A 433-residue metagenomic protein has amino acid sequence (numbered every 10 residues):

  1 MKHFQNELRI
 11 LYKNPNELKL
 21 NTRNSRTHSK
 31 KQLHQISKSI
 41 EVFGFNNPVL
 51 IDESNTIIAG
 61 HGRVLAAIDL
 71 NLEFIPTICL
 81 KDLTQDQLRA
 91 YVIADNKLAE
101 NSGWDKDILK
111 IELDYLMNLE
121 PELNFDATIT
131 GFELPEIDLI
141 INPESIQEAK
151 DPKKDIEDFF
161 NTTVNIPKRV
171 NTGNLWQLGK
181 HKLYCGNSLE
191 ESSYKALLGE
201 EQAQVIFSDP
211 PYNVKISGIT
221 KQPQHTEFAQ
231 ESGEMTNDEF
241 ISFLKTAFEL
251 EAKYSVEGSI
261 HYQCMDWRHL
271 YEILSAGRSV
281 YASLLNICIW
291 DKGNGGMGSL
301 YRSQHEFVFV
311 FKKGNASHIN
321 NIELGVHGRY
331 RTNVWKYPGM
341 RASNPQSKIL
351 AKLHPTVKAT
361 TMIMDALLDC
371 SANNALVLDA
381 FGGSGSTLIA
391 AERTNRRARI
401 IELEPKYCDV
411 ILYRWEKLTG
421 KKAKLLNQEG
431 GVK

Functional and structural regions predicted by a protein language model:
M1-F4, G431-K433: Short, Lys/Arg-enriched, disordered terminal segments
F4-C408: Core catalytic lobe of class I
D126-F132, E136-D138, E416-K433: Class I S-adenosyl-L-methionine-dependent methyltransferase module
K406-K417: Short alpha-helix adjacent to the SAM-binding motif of class I
